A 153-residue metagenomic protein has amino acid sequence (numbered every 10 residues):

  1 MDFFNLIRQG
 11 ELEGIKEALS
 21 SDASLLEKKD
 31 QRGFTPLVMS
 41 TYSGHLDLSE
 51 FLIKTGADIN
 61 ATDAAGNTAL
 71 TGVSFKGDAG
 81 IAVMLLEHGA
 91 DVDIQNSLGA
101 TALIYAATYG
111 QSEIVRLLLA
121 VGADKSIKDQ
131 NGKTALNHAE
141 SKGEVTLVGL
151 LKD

Functional and structural regions predicted by a protein language model:
M1-D22, E27-F34, S43, E50 (+2 more regions): Intrinsically disordered, low-complexity regulatory segments in ankyrin-centric signaling systems
N5-E11, M39-H45, G72-D78, Y105-Q111 (+1 more regions): Ankyrin repeat A-helix N-terminal signature
E11-L19, H45-I53, D78-L86, Q111-L119 (+1 more regions): Ankyrin repeat structural motif
L25-L26, I59, V92, K125: Ankyrin-repeat inter-repeat connecting loop/turn
Y42, E50, K54-T55, D63-D93: Alpha-helical adaptor scaffolds
L119, K125-D153: Leucine-rich solenoid repeat scaffolds
